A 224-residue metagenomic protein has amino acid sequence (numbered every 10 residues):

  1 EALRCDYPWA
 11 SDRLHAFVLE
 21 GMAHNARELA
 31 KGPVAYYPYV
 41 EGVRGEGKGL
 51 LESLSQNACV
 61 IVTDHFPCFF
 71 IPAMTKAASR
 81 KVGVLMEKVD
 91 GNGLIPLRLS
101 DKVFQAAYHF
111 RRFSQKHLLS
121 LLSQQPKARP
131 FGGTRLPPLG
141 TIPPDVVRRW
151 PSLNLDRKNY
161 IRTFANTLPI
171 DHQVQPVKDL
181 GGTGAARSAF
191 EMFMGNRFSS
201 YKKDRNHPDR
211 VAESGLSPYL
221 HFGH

Functional and structural regions predicted by a protein language model:
E1-G133: Trp/Phe/Arg-rich N-terminal binding region typifying the photolyase-homology
P96, V103-H224: Glycine/tryptophan-enriched, flexible segments
